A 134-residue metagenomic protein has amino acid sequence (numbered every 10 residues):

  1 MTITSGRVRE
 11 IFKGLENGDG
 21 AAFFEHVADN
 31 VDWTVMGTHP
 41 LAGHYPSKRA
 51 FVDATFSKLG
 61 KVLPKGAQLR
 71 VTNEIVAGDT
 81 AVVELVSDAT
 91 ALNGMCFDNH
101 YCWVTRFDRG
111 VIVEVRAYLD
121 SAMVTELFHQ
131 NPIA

Functional and structural regions predicted by a protein language model:
M1-H26, H129-A134: Short, low-complexity N-terminal intrinsically disordered segments enriched in polar/charged residues
I3, L59-A134: A beta-strand edge to alpha-helix "cap/lid" segment located at domain peripheries
V8-I11, A22-V27, V31, F51 (+3 more regions): Hydrophobic pocket/interface hotspot
A21, K48-R49, A122: Residues in well-ordered alpha-helical elements
A28-V76: A solvent-exposed, acidic/Ser-Thr-rich amphipathic alpha-helical stretch
